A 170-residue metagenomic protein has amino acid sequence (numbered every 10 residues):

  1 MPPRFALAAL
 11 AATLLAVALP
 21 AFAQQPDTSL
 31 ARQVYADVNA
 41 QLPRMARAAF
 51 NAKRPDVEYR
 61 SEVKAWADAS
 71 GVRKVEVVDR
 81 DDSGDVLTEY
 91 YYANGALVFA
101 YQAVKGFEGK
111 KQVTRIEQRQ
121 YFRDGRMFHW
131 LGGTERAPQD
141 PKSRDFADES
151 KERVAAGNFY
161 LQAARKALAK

Functional and structural regions predicted by a protein language model:
M1-L10: Bacterial N-terminal signal peptides that target proteins for export
L10-A11, A21: Cleavable N-terminal signal peptides
Q24-G84: N-terminal secretory signal peptides
Y59-S61, S83-T88, Q102, Q112-E117: Short, surface-exposed coil-to-beta transition loops
K64-A67, E89-A93, Q118-R123: Aromatic-rich beta-strand edge motifs centered on tyrosine
A96-T134: An exposed acidic His-Trp-rich patch
G125-K170: C-terminal partner/receptor-binding element of secreted or periplasmic proteins
